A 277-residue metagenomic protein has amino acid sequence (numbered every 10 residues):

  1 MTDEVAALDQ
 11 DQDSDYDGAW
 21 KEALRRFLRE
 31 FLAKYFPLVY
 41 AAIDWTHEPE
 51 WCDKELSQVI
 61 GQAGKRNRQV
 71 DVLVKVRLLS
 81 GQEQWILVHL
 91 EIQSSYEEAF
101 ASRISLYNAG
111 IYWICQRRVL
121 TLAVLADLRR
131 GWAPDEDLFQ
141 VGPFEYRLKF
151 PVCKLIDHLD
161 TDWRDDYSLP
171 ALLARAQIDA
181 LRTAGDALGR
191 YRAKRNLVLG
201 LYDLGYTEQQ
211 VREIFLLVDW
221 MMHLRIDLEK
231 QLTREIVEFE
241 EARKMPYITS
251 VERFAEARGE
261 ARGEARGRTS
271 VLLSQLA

Functional and structural regions predicted by a protein language model:
M1-I226: Conserved single-residue anchors adjacent to enzymatic active/cofactor-binding motifs
T2, M245-I248, R268: Low-complexity, intrinsically disordered short peptide segments enriched in small/polar/basic residues
L32, I86-S94, C153, S250-L272: Short strand-loop-helix active-site module centered on a catalytic nucleophile
A193-K194, I214, L232, R268-L272: N-terminal alpha-helical segment
F215-R258, R262: Long, amphipathic alpha-helical segments that form or neighbor coiled-coils/leucine zippers used for dimerization
L273-A277: Charged/polar low-complexity intrinsically disordered segments, enriched in acidic residues
